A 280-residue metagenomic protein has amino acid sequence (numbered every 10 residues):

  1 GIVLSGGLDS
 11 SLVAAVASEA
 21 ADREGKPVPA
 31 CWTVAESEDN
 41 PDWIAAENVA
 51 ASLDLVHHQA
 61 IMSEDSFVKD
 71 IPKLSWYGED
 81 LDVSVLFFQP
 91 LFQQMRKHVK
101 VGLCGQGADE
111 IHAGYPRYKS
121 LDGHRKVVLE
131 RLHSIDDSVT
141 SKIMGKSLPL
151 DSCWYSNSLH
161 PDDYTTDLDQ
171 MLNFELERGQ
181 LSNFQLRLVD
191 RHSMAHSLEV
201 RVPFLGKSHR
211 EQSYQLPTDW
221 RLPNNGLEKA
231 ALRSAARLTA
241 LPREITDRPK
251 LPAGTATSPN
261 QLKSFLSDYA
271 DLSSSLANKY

Functional and structural regions predicted by a protein language model:
G1-L176, Q180-T239, A253-S267: ATP-dependent adenylate-handling active sites, centered on carboxylate activation for C-N bond formation
P242-P252: Conserved S-adenosyl-L-methionine
R248, S264-D271: Mobile late-domain/C-terminal helix-loop "cap" segments that border catalytic sites or the cytosolic face
D271-Y280: Acidic, carboxylate-rich catalytic segments that either coordinate divalent cations
